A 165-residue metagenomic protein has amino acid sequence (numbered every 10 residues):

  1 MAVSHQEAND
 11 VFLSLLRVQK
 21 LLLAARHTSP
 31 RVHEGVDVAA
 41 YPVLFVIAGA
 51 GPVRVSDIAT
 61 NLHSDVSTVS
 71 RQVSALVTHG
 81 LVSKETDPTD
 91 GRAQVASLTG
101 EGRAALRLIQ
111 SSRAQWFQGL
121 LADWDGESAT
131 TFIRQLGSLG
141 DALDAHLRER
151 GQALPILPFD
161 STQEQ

Functional and structural regions predicted by a protein language model:
M1-Q6, A24-A25, E127-Q165: C-terminal regulatory/oligomerization modules of transcriptional regulators
M1-V38, S161-Q165: N-terminal leader segment of winged-helix/HTH proteins
E7, V11-S14, A40, A105 (+2 more regions): Amphipathic alpha-helix face/heptad-repeat signature
F12-S14, V66, H79, L108: Coiled-coil-like amphipathic alpha-helices with heptad-repeat character
L13-K20, F45, R134, D141: Generic alpha-helical structural context detector
V18, L22-S29, L62, A105 (+2 more regions): Alpha-helical linker/hinge and terminal dimerization helices associated with HTH transcriptional regulators
L23-T68, V73, H79, V95 (+2 more regions): N-terminal helix-turn-helix DNA-binding core of bacterial DNA-binding proteins
S74-R134: Charged, amphipathic alpha-helical coiled-coil/dimerization segments
